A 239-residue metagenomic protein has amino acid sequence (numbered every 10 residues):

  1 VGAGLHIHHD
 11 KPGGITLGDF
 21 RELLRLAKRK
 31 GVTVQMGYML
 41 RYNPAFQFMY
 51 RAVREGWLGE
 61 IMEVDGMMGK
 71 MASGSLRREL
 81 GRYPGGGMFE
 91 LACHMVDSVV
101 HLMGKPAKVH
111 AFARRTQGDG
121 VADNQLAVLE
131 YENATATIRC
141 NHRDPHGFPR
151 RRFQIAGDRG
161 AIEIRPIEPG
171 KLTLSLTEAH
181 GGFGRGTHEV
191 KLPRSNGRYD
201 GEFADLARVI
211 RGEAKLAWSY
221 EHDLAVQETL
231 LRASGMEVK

Functional and structural regions predicted by a protein language model:
V1-R41, G56: Beta-strand-loop-alpha-helix segment that lines the small-molecule cofactor/substrate pocket of alpha/beta enzymes
H8, T33-Q35, D65, H110 (+2 more regions): Structural detector of well-ordered beta-strand residues that form the stable sheet scaffold of enzyme domains
D19-R21, V32, D205-K239: C-terminal helix-rich "cap/oligomerization" subdomain common to oxidoreductases
F20, F46, M95-V96, L172-T173 (+2 more regions): A general structural signal for well-ordered alpha-helical segments in protein cores
E22, P44, F48-R51, S98 (+4 more regions): Alpha-helical elements of Rossmann-like donor-binding domains used by nucleotide-donor carbohydrate transfer enzymes
L40-G118, T135: Predominantly a Rossmann-like dinucleotide-binding segment in NAD(P)-dependent oxidoreductases
V96-K171, P193, D200-A214: Contiguous beta-strand/loop segments that form the cofactor/metal-binding neighborhood of enzyme cores
G184-H188: Glycine-centered loop/turn motifs
